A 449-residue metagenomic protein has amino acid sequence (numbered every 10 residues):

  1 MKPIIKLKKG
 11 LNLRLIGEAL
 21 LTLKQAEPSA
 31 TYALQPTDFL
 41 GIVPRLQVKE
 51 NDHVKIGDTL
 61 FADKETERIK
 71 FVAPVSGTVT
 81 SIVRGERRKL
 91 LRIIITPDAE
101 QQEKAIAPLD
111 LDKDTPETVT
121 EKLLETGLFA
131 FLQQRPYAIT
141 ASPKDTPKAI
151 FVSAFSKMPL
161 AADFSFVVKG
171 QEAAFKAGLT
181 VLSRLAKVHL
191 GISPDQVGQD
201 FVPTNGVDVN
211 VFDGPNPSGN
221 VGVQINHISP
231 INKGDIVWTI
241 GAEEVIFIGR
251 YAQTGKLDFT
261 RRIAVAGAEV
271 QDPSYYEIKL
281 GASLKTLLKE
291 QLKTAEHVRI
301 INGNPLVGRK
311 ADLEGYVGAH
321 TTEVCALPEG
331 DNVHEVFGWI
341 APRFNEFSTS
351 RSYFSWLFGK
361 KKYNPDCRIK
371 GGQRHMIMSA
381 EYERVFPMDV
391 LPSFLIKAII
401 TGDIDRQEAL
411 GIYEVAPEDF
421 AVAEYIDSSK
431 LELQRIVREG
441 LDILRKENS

Functional and structural regions predicted by a protein language model:
M1-Q47, F212: N-terminal, Lys/Arg-enriched amphipathic/low-complexity engagement segments that precede the first folded domain
Q25-P28, T78-R84: Short, solvent-exposed cationic patches
A33-Q35, V43, V72, V168-K169 (+1 more regions): Generic, ordered loop/turn and secondary-structure boundary motif
D38-I42, V54-G57, T66, K70-S81: Generic structural motif
R45, D63-K64: Cationic-aromatic interfacial patches
V48-L60: A structural signal for short beta-strand/turn segments enriched in small hydrophobics and glycine
I69, V83-T286, E290-S449: Buried, small/hydrophobic-residue-enriched core segments of structured protein domains
